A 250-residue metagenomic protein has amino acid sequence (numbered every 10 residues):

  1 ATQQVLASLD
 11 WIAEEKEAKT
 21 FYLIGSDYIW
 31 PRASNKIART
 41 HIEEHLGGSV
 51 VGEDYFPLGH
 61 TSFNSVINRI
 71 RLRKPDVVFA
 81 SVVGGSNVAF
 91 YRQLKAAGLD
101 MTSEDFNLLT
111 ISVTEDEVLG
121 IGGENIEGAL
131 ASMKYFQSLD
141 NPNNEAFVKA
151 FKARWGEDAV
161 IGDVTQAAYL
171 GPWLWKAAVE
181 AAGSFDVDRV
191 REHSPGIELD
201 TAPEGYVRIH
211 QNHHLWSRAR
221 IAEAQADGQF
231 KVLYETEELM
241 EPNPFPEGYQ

Functional and structural regions predicted by a protein language model:
A1-Q250: Extracytosolic ligand-binding ectodomains
